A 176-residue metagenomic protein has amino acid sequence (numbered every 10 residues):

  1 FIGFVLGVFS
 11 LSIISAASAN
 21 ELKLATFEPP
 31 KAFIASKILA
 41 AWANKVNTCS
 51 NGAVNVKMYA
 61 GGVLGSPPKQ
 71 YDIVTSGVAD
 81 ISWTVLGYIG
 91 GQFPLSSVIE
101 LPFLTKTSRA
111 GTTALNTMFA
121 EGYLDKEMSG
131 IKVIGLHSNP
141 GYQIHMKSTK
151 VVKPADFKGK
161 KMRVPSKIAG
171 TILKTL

Functional and structural regions predicted by a protein language model:
I2-I13: Bacterial N-terminal signal peptides
S15-F27, A40, N47-N55, S129 (+1 more regions): Immediate post-signal peptide segment of exported/extracytoplasmic ligand-binding proteins
K23-A40, G61-S66: Extracytoplasmic "Venus flytrap"
A32-K57, K167, T171-I172: Short, polar/charged alpha-helical segment
N44, D80, V85-L176: Contiguous mixed-secondary-structure segments that line small-molecule binding/active-site clefts of soluble domains
N47-T48, N55, A60-G61, P67 (+1 more regions): Outer-membrane beta-barrel domain signature
N51-N55, Q70-T84, K161-M162: Alpha-to-beta junction loops
M58-D72, T149-K150, P165-I168: Short helix-initiation/N-cap motifs at beta->coil->alpha
